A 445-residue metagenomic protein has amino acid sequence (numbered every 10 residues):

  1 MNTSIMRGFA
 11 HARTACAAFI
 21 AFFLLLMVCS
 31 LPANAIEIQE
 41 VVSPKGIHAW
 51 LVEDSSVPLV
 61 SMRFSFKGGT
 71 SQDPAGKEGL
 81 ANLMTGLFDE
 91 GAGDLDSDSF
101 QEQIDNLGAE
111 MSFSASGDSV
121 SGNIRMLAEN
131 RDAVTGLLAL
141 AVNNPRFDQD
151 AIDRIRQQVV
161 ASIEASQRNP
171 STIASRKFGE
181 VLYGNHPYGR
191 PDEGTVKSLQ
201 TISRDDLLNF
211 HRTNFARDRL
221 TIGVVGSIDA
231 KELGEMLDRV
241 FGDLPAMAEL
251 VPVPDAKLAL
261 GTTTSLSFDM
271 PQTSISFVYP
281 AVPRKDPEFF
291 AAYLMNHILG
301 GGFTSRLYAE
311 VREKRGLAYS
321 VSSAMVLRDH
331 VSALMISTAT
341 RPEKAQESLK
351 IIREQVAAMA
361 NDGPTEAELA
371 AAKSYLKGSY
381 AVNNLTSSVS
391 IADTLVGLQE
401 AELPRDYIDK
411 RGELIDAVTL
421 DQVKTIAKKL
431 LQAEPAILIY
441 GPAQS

Functional and structural regions predicted by a protein language model:
M1-R13: N-terminal secretory signal peptides that target proteins for export/translocation
A17-S30: Bacterial N-terminal signal peptides
L31-Q103, N123-M126, G136-L137, L208-E310 (+2 more regions): His/Glu-rich zincin catalytic helix
V52, V57-T85, S97-N143, T172-K197 (+4 more regions): M16 family metallopeptidases and their MPP-like homologs
G91-D94, N143-D150: Short, polar/flexible loop-turn hinges at active-site or ligand-entry regions and domain interfaces
G117-I124, D150-A161: Short, glycine/charge-rich beta-strand/loop segments that flank catalytic centers and engage negatively charged groups
V159-S166, A256-L266, S374-N383: Short, conserved secondary-structure transition motifs
L207, V423: Acidic/histidine-enriched active-site and ligand-binding environments that engage anionic O-linkages
